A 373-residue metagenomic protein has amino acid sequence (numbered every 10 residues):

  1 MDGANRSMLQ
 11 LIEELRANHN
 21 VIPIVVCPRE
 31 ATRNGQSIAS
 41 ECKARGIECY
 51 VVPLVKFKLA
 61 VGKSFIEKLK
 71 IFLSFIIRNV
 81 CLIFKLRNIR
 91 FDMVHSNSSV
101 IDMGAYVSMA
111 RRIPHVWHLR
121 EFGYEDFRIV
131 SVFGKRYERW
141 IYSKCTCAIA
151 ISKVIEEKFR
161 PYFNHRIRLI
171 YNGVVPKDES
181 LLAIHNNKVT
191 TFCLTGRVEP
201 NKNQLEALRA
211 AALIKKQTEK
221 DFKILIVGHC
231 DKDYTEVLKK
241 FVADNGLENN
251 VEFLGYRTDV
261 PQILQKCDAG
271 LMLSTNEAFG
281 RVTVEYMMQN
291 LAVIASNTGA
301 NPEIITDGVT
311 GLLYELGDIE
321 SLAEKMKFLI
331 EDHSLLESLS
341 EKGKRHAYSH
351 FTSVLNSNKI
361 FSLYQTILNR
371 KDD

Functional and structural regions predicted by a protein language model:
V25-N34, V174, T195, K223-V237: Glycosyltransferase donor-sugar binding loop
G46, V51, E236-G255: Nucleotide-activated donor-binding/catalytic signature segment of Leloir-type glycosyltransferases, i.e., the conserved
V154, G173: Carbohydrate-associated surface elements
H185-A211, L225: Conserved donor-binding/catalytic core segment of Leloir-type glycosyltransferases
Y256, T275: Aromatic "clamp/platform" in nucleotide-sugar-dependent glycosyltransferases that forms part of the donor/acceptor
T283, A292-A295, I305: Short hydrophobic beta-strand element within catalytic cores of glycosyltransferases and related nucleotide-activated
D307-G308, L312-I319, F328-H333: Conserved acidic donor-binding segment of nucleotide-sugar-dependent glycosyltransferases
S321, F328, L335-H350, N356-S362: A short, well-ordered alpha-helix in the C-terminal region of glycosyltransferases
